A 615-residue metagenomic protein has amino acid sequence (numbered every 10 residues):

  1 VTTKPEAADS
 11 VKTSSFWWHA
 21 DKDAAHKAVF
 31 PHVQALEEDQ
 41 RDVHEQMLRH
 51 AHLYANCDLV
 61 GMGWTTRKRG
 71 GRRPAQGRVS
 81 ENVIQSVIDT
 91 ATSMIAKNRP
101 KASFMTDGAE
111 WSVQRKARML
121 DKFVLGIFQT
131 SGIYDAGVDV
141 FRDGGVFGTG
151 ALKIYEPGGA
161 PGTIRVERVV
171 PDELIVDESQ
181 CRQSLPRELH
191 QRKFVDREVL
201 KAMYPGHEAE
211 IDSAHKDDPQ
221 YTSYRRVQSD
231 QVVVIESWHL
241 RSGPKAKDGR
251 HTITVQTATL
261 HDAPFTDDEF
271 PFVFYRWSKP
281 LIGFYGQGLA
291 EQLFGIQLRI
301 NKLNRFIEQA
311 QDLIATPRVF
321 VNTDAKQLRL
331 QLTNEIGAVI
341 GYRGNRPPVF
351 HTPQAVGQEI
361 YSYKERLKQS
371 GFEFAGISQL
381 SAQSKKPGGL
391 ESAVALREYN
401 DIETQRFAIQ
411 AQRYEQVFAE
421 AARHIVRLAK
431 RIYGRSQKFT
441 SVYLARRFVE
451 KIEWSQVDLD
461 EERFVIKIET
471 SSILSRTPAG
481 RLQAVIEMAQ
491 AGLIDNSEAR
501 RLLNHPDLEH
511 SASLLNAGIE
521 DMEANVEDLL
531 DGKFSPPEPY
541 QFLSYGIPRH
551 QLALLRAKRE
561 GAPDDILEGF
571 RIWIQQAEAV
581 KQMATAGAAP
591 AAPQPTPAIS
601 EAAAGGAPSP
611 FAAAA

Functional and structural regions predicted by a protein language model:
V1-H251, V255, L260, G357-E359 (+9 more regions): Extended, helix-rich architectural segments
R99-A102, V273-F284, R343-T352, V394-E403 (+4 more regions): Short acidic (Asp/Glu) and glycine-rich catalytic loops that position anionic groups and cofactors
Q114, R118, Q287-A290, F294-N301 (+9 more regions): Conserved structured core elements
F123, I127-T130, I296-L313, P317 (+11 more regions): Generic, well-ordered alpha-helical scaffold segments in large soluble proteins
I235-G389: Extended, charged amphipathic alpha-helical segments
S392-E509, S513, A615: Extended amphipathic alpha-helical segments with heptad-repeat/coiled-coil character used for oligomerization, fusion
K533-Y540, K558-I566: Charged, low-complexity interaction regions
P539-Q551: Short amphipathic alpha-helical heptad-repeat segments
